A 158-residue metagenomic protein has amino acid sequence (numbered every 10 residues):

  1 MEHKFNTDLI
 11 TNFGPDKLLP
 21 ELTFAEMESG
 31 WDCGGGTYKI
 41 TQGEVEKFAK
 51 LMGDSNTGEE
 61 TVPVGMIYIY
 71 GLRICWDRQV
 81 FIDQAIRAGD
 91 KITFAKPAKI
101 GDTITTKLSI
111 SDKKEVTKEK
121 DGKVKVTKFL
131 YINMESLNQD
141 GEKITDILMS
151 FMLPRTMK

Functional and structural regions predicted by a protein language model:
M1-E26, A98-T103, K107-K158: HotDog/MaoC-like acyl-thioester-processing domains
M1-G89, T156-K158: Hot-dog-fold acyl-thioester-processing enzymes
T57-V62, D83-Q84, K96-P97, D102 (+1 more regions): Short histidine-centered beta-strand/loop micro-motifs that create catalytic or ligand/metal-coordination sites
G89-A95, Y131: Short structured motifs
